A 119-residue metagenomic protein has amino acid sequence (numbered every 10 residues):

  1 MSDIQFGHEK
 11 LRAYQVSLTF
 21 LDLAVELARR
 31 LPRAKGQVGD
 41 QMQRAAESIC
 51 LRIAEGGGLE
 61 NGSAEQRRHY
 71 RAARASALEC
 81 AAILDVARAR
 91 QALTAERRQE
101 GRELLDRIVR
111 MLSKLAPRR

Functional and structural regions predicted by a protein language model:
M1-R119: Amphipathic alpha-helical assembly/interaction segments
